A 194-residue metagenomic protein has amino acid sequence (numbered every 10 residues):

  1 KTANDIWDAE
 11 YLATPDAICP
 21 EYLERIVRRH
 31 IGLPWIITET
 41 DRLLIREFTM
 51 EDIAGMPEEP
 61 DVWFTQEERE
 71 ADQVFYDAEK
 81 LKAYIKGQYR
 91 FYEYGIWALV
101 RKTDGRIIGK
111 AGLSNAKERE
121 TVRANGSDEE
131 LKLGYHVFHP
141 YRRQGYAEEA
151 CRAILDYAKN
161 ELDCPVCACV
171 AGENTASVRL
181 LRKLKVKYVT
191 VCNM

Functional and structural regions predicted by a protein language model:
K1-E10: Acidic, Mg2+-coordinating phosphoryl-transfer loop and its flanking beta/alpha structural elements, shared across
E10-Y11, Y141: Two-component signal transduction core modules
P15-P140, R152-C167, A171-E173, L184-M194: GNAT-family acyltransferases
R143-E148: Glycine-rich acyl-CoA binding loop
A176-S177: Catalytic nucleophile serine of serine hydrolases, specifically the conserved "nucleophile elbow" pentapeptide
L181: Conserved active-site tyrosine of GNAT-family acetyltransferases
